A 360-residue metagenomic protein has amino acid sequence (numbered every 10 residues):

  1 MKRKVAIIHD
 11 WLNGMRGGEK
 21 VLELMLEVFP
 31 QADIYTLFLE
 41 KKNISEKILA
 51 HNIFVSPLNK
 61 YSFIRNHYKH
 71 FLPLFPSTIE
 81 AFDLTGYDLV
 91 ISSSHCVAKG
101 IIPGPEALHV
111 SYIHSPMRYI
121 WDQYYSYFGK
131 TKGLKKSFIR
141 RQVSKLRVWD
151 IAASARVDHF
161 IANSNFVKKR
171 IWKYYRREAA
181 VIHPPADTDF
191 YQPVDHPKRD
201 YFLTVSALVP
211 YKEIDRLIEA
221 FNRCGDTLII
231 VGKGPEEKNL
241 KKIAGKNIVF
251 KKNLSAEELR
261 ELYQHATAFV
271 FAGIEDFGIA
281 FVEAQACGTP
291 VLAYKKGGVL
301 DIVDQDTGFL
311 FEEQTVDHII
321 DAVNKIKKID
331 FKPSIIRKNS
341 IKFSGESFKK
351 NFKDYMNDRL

Functional and structural regions predicted by a protein language model:
Q31-K99: Active-site donor-binding segments of glycosyltransferases and PAPS-dependent sulfotransferases
F128-F160, K168: Membrane-proximal helix-turn-helix segments that form the acceptor-binding/catalytic region of lipid-linked
Q192-K212, I218-I229: Conserved donor-binding/catalytic core segment of Leloir-type glycosyltransferases
K238-E258: Nucleotide-activated donor-binding/catalytic signature segment of Leloir-type glycosyltransferases, i.e., the conserved
E261-A266, F352: Short alpha-helical donor nucleotide-sugar binding micro-motif in glycosyltransferases
Q264-D276, T289: Acidic donor-binding loop of glycosyltransferase active sites
Q305-V316, V323-D330: Conserved acidic donor-binding segment of nucleotide-sugar-dependent glycosyltransferases
Q314, K328-R359: A charged, aromatic-enriched C-terminal amphipathic alpha-helix characteristic of glycosyltransferases across folds
